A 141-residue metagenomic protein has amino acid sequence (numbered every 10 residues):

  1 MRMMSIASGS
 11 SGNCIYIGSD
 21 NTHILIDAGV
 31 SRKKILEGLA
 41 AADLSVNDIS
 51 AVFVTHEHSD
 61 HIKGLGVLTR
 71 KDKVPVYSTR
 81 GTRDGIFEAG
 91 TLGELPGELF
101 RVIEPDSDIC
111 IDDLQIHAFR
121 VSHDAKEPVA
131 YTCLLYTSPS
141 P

Functional and structural regions predicted by a protein language model:
M1-H23: Zn-dependent metallo-beta-lactamase
R2-I6, L25-D27, Q115-V121, S138: Active-site-proximal beta-strand elements of phosphoester/diester hydrolases
S8-S11, V30-R32, H58-S59, S122-A125: Short beta->alpha connector loops
I17, D27, H56, I116 (+1 more regions): Divalent metal-coordination and catalytic microenvironments
R32-S78: Active-site metal-binding motif and surrounding structural segment of the metallo-beta-lactamase
R80-L134: Metallo-beta-lactamase
C133-P141: Conserved small/polar residues in nucleotide/adenosyl-binding loops
